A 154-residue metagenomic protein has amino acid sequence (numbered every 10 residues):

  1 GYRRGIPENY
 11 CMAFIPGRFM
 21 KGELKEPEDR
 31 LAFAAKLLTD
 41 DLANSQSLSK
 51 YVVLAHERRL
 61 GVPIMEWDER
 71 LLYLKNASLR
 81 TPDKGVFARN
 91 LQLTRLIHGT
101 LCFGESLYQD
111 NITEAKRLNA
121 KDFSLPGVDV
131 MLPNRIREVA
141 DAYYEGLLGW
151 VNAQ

Functional and structural regions predicted by a protein language model:
Y2-D40, E114-G127: A short, glycine/acidic-enriched catalytic loop
R3-G5, I64-Q154: Active-site-adjacent mobile loop/cap segments within catalytic or ligand-binding domains
Y10-C11, S45-V53, A140, Y144: Extracytoplasmic/secreted envelope proteins and their assembly/folding machinery, especially bacterial periplasmic
K25-A32, Q46, P133-A142: Short C-terminal domain-edge/linker segments immediately following a structured domain
A34-A43, G146-V151: Noncatalytic linker/hinge segments flanking ATPase motor cores
L37-T81: Acidic, glycine-rich loop-and-strand cores that form catalytic or ligand-binding grooves in diverse globular domains
